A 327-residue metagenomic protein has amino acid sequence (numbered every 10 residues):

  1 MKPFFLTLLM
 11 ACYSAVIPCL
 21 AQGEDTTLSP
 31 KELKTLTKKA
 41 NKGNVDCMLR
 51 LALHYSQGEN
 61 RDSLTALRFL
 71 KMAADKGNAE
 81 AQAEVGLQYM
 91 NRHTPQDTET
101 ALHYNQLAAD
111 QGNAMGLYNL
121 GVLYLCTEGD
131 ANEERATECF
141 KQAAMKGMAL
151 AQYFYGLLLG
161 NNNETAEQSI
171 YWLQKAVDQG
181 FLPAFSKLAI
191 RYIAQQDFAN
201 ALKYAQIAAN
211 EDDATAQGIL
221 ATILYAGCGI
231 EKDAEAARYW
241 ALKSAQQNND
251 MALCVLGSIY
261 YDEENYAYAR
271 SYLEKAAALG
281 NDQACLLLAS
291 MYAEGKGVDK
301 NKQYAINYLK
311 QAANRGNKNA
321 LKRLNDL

Functional and structural regions predicted by a protein language model:
L6, I17-Q57, L64: N-terminal leader/linker segments that initiate helical-solenoid repeat arrays
T26-L33, N60-F69, H93-Y104, E128-C139 (+5 more regions): Structural signature of tandem alpha-helical TPR/SEL1-like repeats, specifically the intra-repeat loop/turn
T27-L28, K296-L327: Terminal, low-structured helical/coil segments at or just beyond the last alpha-helical repeat
K39, M72-A73, L107-A108, Q142-A143 (+5 more regions): Canonical positions in the second alpha-helix
K42-N44, Y55-G58, K76-N78, N91-R92 (+12 more regions): Short helix-capping/linker turns of helical repeat alpha-solenoids
R50-Q57, E84-N91, N119-C126, F154-N162 (+5 more regions): Hydrophobic face of amphipathic alpha-helices that form TPR/SEL1-like repeat modules and related alpha-solenoid
L182-P183, K187-A194, A199-A284: Eukaryotic tandem repeat interaction scaffolds
